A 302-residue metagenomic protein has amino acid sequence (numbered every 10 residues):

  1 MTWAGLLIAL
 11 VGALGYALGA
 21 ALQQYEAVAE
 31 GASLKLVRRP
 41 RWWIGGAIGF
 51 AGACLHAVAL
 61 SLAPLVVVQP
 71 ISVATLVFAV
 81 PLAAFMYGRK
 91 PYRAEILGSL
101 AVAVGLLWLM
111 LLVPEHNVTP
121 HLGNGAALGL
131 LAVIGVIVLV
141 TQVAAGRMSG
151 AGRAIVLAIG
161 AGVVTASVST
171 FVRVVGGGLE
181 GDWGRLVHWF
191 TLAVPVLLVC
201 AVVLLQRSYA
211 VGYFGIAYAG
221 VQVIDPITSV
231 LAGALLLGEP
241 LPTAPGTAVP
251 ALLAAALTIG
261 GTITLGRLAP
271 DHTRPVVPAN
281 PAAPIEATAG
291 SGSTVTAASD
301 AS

Functional and structural regions predicted by a protein language model:
M1-S302: Polytopic alpha-helical membrane proteins, predominantly small-molecule transporters/carriers
